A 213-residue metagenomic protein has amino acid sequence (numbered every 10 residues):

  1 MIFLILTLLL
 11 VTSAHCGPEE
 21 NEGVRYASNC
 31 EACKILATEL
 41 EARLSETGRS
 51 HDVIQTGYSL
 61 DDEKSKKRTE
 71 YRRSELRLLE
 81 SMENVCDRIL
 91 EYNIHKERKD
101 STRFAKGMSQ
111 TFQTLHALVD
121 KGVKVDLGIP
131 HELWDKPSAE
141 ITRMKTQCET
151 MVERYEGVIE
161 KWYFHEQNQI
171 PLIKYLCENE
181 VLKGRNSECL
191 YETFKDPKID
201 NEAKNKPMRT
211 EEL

Functional and structural regions predicted by a protein language model:
M1-C16: Cleavable N-terminal signal peptides of Sec/SRP-targeted secreted and luminal proteins
G17-L213: Extracellular/luminal segments of secreted precursors and ectodomains of membrane proteins
